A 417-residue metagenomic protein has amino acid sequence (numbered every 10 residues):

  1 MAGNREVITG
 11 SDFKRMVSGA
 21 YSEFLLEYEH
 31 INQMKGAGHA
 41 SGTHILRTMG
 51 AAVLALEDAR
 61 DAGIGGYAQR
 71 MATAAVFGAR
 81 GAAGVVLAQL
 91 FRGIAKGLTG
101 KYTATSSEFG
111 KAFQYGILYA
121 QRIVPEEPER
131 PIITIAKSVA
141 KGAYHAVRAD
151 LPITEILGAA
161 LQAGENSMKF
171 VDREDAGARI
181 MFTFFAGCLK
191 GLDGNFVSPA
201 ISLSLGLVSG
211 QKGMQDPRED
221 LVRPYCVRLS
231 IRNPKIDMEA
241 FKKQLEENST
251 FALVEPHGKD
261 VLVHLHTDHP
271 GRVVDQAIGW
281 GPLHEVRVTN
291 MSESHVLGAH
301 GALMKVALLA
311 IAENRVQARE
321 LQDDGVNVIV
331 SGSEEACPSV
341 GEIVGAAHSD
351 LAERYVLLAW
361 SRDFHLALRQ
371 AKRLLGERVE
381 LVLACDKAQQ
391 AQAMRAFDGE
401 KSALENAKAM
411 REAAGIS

Functional and structural regions predicted by a protein language model:
M1-S417: N-terminal loops that bind phosphate or other acidic moieties and the adjacent beta-alpha structural core
